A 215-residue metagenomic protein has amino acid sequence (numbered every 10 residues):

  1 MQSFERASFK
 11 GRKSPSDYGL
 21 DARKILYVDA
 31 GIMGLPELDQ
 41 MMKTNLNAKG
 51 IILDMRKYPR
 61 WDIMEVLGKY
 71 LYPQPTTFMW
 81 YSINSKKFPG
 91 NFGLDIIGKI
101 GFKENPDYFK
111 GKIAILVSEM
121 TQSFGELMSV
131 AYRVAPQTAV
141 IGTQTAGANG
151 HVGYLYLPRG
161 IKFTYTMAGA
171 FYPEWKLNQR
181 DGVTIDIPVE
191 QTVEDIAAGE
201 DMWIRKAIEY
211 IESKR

Functional and structural regions predicted by a protein language model:
M1-P158, I196, Y210-E212: Cleft-lining beta-strand/loop regions that shape enzyme active-site pockets
L35, M64-E65, K176, R180 (+2 more regions): Alpha-helix initiation and N-capping motif
T76-T77, K86-F88, F163-Y165, I187-V189 (+1 more regions): Short, intrinsically disordered/low-complexity patches at protein termini and at juxtamembrane boundaries
G153-D186, V193: C-terminal structured "cap/appendage" subdomains that terminate the fold
D186-R215: Low-complexity, Gly/Ser/Thr/Pro-rich intrinsically disordered linker/tail segments
